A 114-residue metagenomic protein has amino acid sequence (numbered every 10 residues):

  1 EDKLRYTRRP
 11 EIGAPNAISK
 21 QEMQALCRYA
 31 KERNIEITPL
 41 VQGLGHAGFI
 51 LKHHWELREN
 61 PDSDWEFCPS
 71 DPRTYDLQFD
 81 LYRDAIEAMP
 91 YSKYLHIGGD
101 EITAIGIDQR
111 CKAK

Functional and structural regions predicted by a protein language model:
E1-K114: Substrate-binding cleft of carbohydrate-active enzyme catalytic domains
